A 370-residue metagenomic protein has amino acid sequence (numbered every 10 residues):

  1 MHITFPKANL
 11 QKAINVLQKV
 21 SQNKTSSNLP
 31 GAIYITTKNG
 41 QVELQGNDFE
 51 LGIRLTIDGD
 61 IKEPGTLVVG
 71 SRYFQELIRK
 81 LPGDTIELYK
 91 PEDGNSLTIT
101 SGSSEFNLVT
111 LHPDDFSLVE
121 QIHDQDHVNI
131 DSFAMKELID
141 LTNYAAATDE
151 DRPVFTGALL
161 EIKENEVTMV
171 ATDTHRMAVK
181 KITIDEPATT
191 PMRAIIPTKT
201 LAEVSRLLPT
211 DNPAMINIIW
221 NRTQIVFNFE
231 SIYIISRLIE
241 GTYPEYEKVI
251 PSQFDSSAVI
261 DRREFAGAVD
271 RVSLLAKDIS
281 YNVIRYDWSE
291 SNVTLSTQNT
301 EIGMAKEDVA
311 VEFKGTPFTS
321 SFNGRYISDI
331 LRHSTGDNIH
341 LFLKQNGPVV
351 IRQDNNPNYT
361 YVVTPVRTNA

Functional and structural regions predicted by a protein language model:
M1-A370: Structural preference for solvent-exposed beta-strand-turn elements and adjacent flexible terminal/loop segments within
